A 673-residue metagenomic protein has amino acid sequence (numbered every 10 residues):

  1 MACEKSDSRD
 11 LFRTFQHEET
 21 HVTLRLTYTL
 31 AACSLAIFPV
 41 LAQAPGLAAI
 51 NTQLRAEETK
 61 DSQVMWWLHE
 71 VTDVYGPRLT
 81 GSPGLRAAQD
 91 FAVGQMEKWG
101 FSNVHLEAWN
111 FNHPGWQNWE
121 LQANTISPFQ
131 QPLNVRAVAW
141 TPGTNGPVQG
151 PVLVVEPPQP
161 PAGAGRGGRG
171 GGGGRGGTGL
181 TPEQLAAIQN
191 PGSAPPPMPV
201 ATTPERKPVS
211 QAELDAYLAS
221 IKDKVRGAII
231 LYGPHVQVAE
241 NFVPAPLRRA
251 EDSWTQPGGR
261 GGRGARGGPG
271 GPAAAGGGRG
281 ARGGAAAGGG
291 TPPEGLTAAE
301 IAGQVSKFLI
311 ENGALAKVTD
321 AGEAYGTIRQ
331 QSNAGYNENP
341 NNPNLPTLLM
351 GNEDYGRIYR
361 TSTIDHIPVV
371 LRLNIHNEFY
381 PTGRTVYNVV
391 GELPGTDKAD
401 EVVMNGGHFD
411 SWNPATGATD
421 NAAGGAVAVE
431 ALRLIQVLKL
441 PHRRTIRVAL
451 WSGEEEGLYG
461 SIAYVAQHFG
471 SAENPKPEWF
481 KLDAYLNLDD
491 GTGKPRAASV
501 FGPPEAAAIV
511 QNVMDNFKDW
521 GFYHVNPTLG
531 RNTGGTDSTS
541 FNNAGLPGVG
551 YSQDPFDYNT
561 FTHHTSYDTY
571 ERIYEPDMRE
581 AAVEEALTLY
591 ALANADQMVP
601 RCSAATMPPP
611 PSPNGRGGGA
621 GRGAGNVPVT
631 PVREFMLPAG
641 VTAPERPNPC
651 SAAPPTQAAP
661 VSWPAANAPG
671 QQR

Functional and structural regions predicted by a protein language model:
T27-P39: Bacterial N-terminal signal peptides
A44-I50, H69, D73-G264: Noncatalytic luminal/extracellular "stalk/propeptide" segments of secretory-pathway proteins
A48-I50, Q130-N134, W140-A164, G179 (+5 more regions): Soluble metallo-hydrolase cores and metallopeptidase-like ectodomains found primarily in the secretory/periplasmic
A48-S82, R329-N333, D410-S411, D489-G493 (+1 more regions): N-terminal capping segment at the start of a domain
E97, S253, V389, N405-Y459 (+2 more regions): Alpha-helical metal-binding/catalytic segments enriched in His/Glu/Asp
Q130-P132, G143-Q149, P160-P161, G167 (+12 more regions): Metal-dependent peptidase/peptidase-like ectodomains
P292, S306, I310-E311, A316 (+5 more regions): Active-site-adjacent substrate-binding region of metalloamidase/peptidase-like peptide-processing proteins
P293, T297, A302, S306-V369 (+3 more regions): Loop-rich non-cytosolic ectodomains and luminal regions
